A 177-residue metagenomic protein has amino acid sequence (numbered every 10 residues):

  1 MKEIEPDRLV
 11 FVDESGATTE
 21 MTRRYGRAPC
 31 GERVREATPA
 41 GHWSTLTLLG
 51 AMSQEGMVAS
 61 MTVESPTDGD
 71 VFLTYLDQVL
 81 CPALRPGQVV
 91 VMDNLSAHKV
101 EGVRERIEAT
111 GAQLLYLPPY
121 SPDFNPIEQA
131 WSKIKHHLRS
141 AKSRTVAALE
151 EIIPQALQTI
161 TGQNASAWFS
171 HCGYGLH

Functional and structural regions predicted by a protein language model:
M1-H177: Short functional hotspots at interaction and active-site rims
